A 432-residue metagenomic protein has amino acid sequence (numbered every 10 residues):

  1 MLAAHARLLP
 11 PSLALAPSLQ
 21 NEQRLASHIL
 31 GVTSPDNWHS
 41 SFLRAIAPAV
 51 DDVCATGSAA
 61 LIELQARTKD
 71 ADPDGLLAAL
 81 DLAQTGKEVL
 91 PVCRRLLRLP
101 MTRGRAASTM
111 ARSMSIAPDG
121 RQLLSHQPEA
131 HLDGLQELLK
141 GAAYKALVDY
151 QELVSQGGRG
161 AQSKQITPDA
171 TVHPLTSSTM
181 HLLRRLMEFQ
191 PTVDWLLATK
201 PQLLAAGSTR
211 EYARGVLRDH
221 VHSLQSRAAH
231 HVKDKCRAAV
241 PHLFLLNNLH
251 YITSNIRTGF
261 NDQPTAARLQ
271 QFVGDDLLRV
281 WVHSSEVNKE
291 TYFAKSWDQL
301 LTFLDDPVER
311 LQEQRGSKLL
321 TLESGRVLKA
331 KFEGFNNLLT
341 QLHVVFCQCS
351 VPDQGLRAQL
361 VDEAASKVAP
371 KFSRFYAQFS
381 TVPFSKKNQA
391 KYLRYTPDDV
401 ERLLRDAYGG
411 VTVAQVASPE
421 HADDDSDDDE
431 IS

Functional and structural regions predicted by a protein language model:
M1-S432: Long alpha-helical rod scaffolds of large eukaryotic non-enzymatic complex subunits
